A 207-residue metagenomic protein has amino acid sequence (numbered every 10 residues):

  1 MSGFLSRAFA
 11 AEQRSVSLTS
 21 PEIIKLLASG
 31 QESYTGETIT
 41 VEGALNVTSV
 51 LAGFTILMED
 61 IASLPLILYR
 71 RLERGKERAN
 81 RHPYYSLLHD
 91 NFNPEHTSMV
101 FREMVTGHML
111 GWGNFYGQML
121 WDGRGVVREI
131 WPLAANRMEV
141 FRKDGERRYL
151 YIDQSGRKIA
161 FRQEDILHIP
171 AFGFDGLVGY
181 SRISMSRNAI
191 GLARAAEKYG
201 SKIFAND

Functional and structural regions predicted by a protein language model:
M1-D207: Structured, contiguous alpha/beta core segments that scaffold functional sites
